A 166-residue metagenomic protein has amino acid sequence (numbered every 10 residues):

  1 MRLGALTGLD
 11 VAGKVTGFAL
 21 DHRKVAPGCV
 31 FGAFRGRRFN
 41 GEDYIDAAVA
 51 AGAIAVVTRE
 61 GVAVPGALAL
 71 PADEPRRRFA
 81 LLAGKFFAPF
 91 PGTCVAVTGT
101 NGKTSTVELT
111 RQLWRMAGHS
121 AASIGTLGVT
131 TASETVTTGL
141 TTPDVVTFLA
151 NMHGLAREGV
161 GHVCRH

Functional and structural regions predicted by a protein language model:
M1-K85: N-terminal leader/targeting and accessory segments in enzymes
F79-H166: Phosphate-binding loop of NTP-binding sites
